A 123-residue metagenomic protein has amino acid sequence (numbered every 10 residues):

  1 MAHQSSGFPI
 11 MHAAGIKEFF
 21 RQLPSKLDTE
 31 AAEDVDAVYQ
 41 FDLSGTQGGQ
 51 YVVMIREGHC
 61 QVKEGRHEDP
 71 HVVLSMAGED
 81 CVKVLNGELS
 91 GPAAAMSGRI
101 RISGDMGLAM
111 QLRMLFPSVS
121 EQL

Functional and structural regions predicted by a protein language model:
M1-L123: Feature captures hydrophobic
